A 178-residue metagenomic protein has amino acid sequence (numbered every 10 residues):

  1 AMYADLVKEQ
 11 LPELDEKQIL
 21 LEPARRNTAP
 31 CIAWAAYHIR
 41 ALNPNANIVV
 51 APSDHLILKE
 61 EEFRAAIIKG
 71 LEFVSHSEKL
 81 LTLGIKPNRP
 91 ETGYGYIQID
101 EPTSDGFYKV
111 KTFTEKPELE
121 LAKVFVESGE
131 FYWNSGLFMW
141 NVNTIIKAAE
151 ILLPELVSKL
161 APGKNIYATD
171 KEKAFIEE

Functional and structural regions predicted by a protein language model:
A1-P52, L58-I68: Conserved N-terminal catalytic core of the sugar/cofactor nucleotidyltransferase
D15-E16, N43-A46, H76-L80, T92 (+2 more regions): Short coil/turn connectors at secondary-structure junctions
R25-P30, R89-E91, L119-L121: A short acidic, often aromatic-flanked loop/helix-cap motif at beta-alpha or helix-coil junctions that lines enzyme
N27, K59-E62, R89, T114 (+2 more regions): Catalytic cores of large soluble enzymes that bind and process phosphate-bearing ligands
I39-L42, F73-V74, F125: Hydrophobic helix-cap positions at the C-terminus of alpha-helices in RecA-like/P-loop ATPase nucleotide-binding cores
V49-P52, T82-K86, T114, M139: Short beta-strand segments
L56-T92, Q98: Conserved donor-nucleotide/metal-binding helix-loop-beta segment in metal-dependent transferases, i.e., the alpha-helix
Y94-E178: Catalytic core of tubulin tyrosine ligase-like
